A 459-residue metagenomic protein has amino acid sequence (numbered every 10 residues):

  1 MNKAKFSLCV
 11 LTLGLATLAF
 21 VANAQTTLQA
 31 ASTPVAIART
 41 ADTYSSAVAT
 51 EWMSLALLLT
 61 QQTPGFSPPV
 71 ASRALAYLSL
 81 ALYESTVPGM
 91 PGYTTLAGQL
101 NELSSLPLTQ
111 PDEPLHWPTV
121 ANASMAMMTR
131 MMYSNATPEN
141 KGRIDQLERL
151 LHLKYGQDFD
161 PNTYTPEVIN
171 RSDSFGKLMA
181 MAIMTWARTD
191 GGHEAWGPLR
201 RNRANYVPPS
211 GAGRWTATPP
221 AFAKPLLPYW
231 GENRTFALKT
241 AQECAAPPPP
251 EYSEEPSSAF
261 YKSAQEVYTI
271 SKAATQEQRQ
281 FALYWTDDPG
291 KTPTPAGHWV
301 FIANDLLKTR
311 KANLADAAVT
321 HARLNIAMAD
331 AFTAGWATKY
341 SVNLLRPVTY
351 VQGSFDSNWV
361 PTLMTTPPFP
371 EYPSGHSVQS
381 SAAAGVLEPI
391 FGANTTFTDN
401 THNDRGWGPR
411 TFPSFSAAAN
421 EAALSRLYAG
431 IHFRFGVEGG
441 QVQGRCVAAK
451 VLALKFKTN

Functional and structural regions predicted by a protein language model:
M1-V10: Bacterial N-terminal signal peptides that target proteins for export
C9-A19: Bacterial N-terminal signal peptides
L11, A22, A36-A38: N-terminal non-cleavable signal-anchor helices
F20-T26: Bacterial Sec-dependent signal peptides at the C-terminal "C-region" and cleavage site
T27-N459: Acidic/polar surface patches and capping/hinge elements
